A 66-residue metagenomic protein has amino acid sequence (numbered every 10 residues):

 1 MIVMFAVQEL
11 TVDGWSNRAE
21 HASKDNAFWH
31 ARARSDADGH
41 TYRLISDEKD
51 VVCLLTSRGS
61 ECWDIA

Functional and structural regions predicted by a protein language model:
M1-V3: Short, Lys/Arg-enriched N-terminal segments with co-localized hydrophobic residues within the first ~10-30 amino acids
F5-L10: A short beta-strand micro-motif
V12, R18-D47: A short, charged, amphipathic alpha-helix used as a generic interaction element across diverse proteins
D36-A66: Short, mixed-charge low-complexity intrinsically disordered segments
